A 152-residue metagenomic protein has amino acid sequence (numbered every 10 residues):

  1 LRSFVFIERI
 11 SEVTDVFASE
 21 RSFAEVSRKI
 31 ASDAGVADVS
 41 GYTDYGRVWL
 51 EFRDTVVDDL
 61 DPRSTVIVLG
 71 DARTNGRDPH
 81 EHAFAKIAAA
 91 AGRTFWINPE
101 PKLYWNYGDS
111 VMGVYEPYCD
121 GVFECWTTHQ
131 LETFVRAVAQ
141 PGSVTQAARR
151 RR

Functional and structural regions predicted by a protein language model:
L1: MIDAS-like acidic motif and immediate structural context at the N-terminus of von Willebrand factor A/I domains
F6-A31: Short beta-strand-loop
F6-E8, D71, P99: Cofactor-binding loop segments of dinucleotide-utilizing enzymes, especially the Rossmann-like FAD- and NAD(P)+-binding
I10, R73-G76, K102-L103: Short acidic, S/G/P-rich loop/turn micro-motifs used as interaction or catalytic elements
T14-A18, D78-P79, Y107: Short, well-ordered secondary-structure micro-motifs
E25-S64, P101, N106-Y107: Von Willebrand factor
W49-R93, E124, A137-T145: Exposed acidic/Ser/Thr-rich ligand/metal-binding surfaces
A85-R152: Von Willebrand factor type A / integrin I
